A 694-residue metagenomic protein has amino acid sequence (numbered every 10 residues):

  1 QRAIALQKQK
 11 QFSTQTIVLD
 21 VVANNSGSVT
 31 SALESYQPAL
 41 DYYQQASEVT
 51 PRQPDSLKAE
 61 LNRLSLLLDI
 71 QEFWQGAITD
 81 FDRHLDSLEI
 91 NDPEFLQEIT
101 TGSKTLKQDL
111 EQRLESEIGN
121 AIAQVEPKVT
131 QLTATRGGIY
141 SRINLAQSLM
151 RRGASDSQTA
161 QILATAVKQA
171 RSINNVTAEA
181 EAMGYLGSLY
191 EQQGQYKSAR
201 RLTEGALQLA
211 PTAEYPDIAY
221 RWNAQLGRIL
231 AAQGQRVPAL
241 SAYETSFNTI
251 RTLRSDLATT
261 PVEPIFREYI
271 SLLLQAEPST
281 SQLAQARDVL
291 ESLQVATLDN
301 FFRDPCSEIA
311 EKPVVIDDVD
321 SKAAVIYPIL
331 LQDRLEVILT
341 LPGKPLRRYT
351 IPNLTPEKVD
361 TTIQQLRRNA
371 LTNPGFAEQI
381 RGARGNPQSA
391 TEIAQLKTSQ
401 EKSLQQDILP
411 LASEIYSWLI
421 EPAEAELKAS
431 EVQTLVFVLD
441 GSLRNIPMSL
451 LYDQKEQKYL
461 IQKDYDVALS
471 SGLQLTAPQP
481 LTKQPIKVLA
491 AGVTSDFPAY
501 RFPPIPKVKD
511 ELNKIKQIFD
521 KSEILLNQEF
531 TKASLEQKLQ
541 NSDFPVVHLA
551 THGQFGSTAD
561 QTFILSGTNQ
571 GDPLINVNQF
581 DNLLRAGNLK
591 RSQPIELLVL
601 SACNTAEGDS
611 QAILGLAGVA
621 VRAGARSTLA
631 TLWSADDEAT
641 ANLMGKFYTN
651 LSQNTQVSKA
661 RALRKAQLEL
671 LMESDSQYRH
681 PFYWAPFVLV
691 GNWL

Functional and structural regions predicted by a protein language model:
Q1-L409, S413, K428-Y452, R622 (+1 more regions): Alpha-helical solenoid repeat scaffolds used for protein-protein interaction
E311, I316-N353, P387-L694: Catalytic cores of enzymes
